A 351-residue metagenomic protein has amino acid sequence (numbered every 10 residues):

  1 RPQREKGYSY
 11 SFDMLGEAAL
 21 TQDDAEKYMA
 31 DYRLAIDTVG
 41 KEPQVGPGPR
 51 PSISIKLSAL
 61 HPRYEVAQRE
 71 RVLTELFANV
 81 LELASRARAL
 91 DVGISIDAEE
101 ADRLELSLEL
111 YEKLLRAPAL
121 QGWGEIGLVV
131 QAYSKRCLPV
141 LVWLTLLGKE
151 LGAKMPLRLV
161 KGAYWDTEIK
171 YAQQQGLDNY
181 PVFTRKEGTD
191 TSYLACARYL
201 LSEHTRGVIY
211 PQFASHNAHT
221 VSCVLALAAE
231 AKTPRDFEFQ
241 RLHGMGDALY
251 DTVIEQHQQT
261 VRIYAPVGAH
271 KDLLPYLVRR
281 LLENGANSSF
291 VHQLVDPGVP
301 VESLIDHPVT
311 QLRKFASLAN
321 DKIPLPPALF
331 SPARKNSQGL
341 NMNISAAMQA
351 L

Functional and structural regions predicted by a protein language model:
R1-Q338: Positively charged, amphipathic and often flexible ligand-engagement surfaces
S337, N341-S345: Alpha-helical bundle segments enriched in helix-capping/polar residues
S345-L351: Short, intrinsically disordered, charge-balanced linker/junction segments flanking boundaries in proteins
